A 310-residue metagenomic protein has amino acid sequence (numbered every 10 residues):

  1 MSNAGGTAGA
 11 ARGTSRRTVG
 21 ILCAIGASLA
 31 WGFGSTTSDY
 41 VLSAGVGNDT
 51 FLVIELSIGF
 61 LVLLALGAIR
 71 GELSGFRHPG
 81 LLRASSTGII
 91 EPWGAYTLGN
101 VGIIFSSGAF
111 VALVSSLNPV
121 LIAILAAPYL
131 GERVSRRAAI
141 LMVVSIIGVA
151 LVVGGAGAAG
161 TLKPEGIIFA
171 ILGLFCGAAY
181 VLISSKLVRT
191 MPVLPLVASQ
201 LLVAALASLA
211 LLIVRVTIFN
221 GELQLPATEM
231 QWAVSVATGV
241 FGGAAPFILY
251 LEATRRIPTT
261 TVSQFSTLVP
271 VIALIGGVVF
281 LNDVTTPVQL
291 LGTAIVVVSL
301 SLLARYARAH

Functional and structural regions predicted by a protein language model:
M1-I54, A159-K186, L206-L211: Glycine-/small-residue-enriched transmembrane alpha-helix faces in small-molecule transporters and effluxers
R16-I21, A44-V53, F76-L81, G154-C176 (+2 more regions): Juxtamembrane helix-entry segments on the extracytoplasmic side of multipass membrane proteins
S28, V53-I54, Y96, V111-P119 (+2 more regions): Helix-helix packing/entry segments at the starts of transmembrane helices
A30, G34-S35, L64-S115, L151 (+1 more regions): Specific transmembrane alpha-helical segments of multi-pass solute transporters/efflux pumps, especially DMT/EamA
G32, T36, G88-W93, T97 (+8 more regions): Hydrophobic/small/kink-forming positions within alpha-helical transmembrane segments of polytopic membrane proteins
V41, F51, E55, G102 (+7 more regions): Hydrophobic/aromatic residues within transmembrane alpha-helices of multi-pass small-molecule transporters
T50-L61, I90-E91, G99-R133, A138-M142 (+2 more regions): Specific alpha-helical transmembrane segments that line the substrate/conduction pathway and gating interfaces
L63, L125, V134-A156, S208 (+3 more regions): Hydrophobic transmembrane alpha-helices of multi-pass small-molecule transport proteins
